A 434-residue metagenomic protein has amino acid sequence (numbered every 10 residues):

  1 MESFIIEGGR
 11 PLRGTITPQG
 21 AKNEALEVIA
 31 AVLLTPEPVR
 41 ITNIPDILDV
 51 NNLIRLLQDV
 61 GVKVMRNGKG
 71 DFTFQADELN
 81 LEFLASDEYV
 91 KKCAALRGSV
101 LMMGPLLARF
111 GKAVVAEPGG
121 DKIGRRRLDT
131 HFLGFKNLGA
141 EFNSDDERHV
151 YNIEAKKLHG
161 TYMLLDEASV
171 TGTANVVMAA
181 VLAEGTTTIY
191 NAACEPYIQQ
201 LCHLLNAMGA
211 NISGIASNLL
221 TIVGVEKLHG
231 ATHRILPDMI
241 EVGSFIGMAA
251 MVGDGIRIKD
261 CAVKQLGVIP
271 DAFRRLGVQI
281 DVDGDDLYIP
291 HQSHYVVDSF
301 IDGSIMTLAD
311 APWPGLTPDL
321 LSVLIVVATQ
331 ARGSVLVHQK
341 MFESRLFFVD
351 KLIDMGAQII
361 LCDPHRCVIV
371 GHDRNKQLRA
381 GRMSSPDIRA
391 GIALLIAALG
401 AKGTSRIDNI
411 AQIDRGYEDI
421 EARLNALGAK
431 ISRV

Functional and structural regions predicted by a protein language model:
M1-V434: Short, structured segments at the rim of ligand-binding sites
